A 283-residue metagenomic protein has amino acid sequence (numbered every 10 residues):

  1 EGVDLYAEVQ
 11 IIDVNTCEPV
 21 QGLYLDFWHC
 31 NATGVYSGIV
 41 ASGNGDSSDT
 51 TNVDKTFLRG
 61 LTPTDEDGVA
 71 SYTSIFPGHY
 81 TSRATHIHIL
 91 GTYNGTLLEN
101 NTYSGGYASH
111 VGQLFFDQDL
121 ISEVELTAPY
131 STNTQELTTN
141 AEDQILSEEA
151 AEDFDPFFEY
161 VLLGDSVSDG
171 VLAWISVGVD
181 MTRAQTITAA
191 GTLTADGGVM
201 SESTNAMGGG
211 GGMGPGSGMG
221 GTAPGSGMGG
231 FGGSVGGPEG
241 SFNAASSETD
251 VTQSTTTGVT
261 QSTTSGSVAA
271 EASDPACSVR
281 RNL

Functional and structural regions predicted by a protein language model:
E1-E142, M181-T182, T186, T192 (+4 more regions): Beta-strand-dominated extracellular/periplasmic modules and repeats in secreted or surface-exposed proteins
A141-G191, M200, F231: Extracellular low-complexity, Gly/Ser/Thr-rich intrinsically disordered linkers and protease-sensitive activation/hinge
A195-L283: Fungal extracellular serine/threonine-rich, low-complexity, intrinsically disordered "mucin-like" regions of secreted
